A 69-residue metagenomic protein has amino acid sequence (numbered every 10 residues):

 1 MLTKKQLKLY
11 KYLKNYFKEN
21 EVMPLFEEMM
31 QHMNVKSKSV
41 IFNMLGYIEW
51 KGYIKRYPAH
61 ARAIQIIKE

Functional and structural regions predicted by a protein language model:
M1, S39-V40: Residues in the helix-turn-helix
T3-Q6, N20, L25, A59-E69: Short, cationic-aromatic polyanion-contact patches
K8-N15: Pre-recognition alpha-helix immediately N-terminal to the DNA-recognition helix within helix-turn-helix or winged-helix
L9, V40-I41: Helix-turn-helix DNA-binding helix
F26, S37-K38: The DNA-contacting recognition helix of HTH DNA-binding domains and analogous helical DNA-recognition elements
M30: The alpha-helix within a helix-turn-helix
L45-G46: Short, hydrophobic-biased segments on the C-terminal half of alpha helices that form "recognition helices"
E49-Y57: A short, conserved structural fragment
